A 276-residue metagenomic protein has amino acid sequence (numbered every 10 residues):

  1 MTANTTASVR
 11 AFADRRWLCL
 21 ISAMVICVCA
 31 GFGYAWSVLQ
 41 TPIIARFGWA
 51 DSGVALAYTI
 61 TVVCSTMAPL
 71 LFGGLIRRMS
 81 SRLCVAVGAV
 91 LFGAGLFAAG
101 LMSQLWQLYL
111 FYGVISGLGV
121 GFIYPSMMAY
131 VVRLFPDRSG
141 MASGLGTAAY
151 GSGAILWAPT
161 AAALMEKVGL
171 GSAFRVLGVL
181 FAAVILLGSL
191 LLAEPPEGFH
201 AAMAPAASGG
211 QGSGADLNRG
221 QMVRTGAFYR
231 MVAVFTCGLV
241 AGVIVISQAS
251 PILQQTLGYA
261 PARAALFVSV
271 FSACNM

Functional and structural regions predicted by a protein language model:
C27-V28, G95, W106-F122, T236: Hydrophobic core of transmembrane alpha-helices in multi-pass small-molecule transporters, especially MFS/SLC-type
Y34, V62-L70, A154-I155, S272-M276: Residue-level signature of mid-helix packing/kink "hotspots" within the transmembrane helices of 12-pass Major
W36-I43, N218-M276: Extracytoplasmic gate region of multi-pass secondary transporters
W36-M67, A262-F267: Extracellular/periplasmic helix-loop-helix junction of adjacent transmembrane segments in MFS-like secondary
I43, G113, G121-F135, A142-S143: Intracellular juxtamembrane helix-capping segments at the cytosolic ends of symmetry-related transmembrane helices
G48, S80, L101-S103, P136 (+1 more regions): Helix-breaking motifs and short loop linkers at transmembrane-helix boundaries and internal kinks in secondary membrane
M67-W106: Conserved MFS/SLC helix-loop-helix module at the cytosolic interface between two early adjacent transmembrane helices
G146-E197: Helix-loop-helix hairpin linking two adjacent transmembrane segments in secondary transporters
